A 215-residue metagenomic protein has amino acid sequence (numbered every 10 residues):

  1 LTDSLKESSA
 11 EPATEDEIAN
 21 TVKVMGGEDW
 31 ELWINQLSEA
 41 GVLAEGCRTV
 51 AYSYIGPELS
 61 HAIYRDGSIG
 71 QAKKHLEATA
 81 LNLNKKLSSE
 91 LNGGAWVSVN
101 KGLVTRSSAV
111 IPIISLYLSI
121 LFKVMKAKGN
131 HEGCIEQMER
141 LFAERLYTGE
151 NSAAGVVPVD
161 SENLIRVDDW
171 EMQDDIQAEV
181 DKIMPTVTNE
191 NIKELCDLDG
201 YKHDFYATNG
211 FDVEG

Functional and structural regions predicted by a protein language model:
L1-E90, V99-F122: Catalytic loop of short-chain dehydrogenase/reductase
L59-A62, K86, T105-S108, I113 (+6 more regions): Generic marker of "main functional regions" within proteins
S68, E77-E171: Active-site/pore-lining binding-face segments in mid-to-C-terminal subdomains
D175-G215: Extended, compositionally biased alpha-helical segments that mediate assembly or anchoring
